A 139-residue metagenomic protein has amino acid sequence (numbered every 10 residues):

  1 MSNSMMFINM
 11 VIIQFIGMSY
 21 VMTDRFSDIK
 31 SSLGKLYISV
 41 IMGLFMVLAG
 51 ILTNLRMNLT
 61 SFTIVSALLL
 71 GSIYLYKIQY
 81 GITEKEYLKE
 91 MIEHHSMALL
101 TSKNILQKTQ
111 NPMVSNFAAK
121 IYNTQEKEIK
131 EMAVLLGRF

Functional and structural regions predicted by a protein language model:
M1-F139: His/Met- and acidic-residue-enriched segments that coordinate or traffic transition-metal cofactors and support
